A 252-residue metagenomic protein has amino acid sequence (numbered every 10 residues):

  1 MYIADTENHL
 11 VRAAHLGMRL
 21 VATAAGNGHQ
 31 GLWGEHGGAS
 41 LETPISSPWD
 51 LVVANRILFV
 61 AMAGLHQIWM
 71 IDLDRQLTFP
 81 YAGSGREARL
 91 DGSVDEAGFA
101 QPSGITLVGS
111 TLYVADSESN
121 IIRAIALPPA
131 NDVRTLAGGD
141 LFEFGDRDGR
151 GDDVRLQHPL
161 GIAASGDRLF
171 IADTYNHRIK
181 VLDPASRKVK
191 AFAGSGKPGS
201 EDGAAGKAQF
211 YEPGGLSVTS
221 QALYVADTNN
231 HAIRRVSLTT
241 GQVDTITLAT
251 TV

Functional and structural regions predicted by a protein language model:
I3-E7, V60-G64, V114-E118, I171-Y175 (+1 more regions): Conserved beta-strand positions in repeat-built beta-propeller and related beta-rich domains
H9-A13, L20, H66-W69, N120-A124 (+2 more regions): A short loop-to-beta-strand structural motif that recurs across blades of beta-propeller domains
M18-S47, L77-S103, A130-L160, K188-E212 (+1 more regions): Gly/Pro-rich loop segments of beta-rich domains
N55-R56, G109-S110, G166-D167, S220-Q221: Short coil/turn segments that connect the beta-strands within blades of beta-propeller domains
S217, Y224-V252: Blade-level signature of beta-propeller repeat domains, shared across WD40, Kelch, NHL, RCC1 and BNR/Asp-box propellers
